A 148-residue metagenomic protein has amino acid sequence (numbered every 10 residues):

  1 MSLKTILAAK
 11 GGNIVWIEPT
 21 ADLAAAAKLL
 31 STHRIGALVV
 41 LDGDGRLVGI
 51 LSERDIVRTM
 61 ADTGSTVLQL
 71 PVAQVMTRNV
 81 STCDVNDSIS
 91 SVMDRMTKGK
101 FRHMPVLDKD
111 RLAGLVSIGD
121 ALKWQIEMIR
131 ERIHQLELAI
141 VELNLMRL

Functional and structural regions predicted by a protein language model:
M1-G12, S52-T82, N86-T97, I118-L148: Tandem CBS (Bateman) regulatory domains
G11-L38, G45-L47, L51-T59, T63: N-terminal first-folded block
W16-R34, L41, T82-K100, L107: The conserved cystathionine-beta-synthase
L30-H33, L38-R54, M96, M104-A121: A glycine-centered beta-loop-beta connector
